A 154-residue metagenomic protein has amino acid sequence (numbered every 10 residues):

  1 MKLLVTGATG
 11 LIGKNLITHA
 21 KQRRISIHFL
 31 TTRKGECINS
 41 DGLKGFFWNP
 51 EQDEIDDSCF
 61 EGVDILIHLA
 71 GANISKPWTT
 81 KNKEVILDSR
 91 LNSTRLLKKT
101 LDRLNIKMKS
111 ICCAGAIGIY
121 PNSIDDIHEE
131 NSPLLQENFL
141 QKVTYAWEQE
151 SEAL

Functional and structural regions predicted by a protein language model:
L3-R23: N-terminal Rossmann NAD(P)H-binding glycine-rich loop of SDR-like oxidoreductase domains
T6, L30, L66-A70, I111-I117: SDR active-site strand-loop-helix element
N15, H19, T100, E150: Rossmann-fold NAD(P)-dependent oxidoreductase module
F29-G35, P50: N-terminal Rossmann-fold cofactor-binding loop
K34-G42, S58, P121: Short loop/helix-cap segments at secondary-structure boundaries that form the rim of catalytic
L43-N92: NAD(P)H-binding glycine-rich loop region in Rossmannoid oxidoreductase-like domains and their noncatalytic homologs
R95-E137: Conserved Rossmann-fold NAD(P)-dependent oxidoreductase catalytic core, especially the SDR/UDP-sugar
Q136-L154: Active-site Tyr-X1-5-Lys
